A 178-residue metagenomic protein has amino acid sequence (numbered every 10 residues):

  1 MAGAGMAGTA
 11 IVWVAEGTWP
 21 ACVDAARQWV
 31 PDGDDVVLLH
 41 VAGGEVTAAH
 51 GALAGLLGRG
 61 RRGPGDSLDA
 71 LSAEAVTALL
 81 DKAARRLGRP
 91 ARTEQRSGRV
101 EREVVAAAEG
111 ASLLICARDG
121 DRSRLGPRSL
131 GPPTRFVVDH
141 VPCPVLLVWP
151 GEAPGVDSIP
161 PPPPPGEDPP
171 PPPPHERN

Functional and structural regions predicted by a protein language model:
M1-M6, A84-L114, E152-P163, D168-N178: Structural beta-alpha unit
A2-R62, H140, P150, E167-N178: Small/aliphatic-rich secondary-structure junction motif
D24, D81, R102, R135: Active-site phosphate/pyrophosphate- and oxyanion-stabilizing loops and adjacent acidic/basic residues in soluble
V30-D32, G88, A108-E109, P142: Short conserved AdoMet
V37-L39, R92-R96, L146-V148: General small-molecule cofactor/ligand-binding pocket signal
H40, L113, A117-D119, W149-P150: Short secondary-structure boundary segments
R59-A78, S123: A short acidic, glycine-rich active-site loop that binds or catalyzes chemistry on phosphate/adenosine moieties
I115-H140, P154-D157: Glycine-rich, Arg-bearing micro-motifs that act as flexible, cationic patches
